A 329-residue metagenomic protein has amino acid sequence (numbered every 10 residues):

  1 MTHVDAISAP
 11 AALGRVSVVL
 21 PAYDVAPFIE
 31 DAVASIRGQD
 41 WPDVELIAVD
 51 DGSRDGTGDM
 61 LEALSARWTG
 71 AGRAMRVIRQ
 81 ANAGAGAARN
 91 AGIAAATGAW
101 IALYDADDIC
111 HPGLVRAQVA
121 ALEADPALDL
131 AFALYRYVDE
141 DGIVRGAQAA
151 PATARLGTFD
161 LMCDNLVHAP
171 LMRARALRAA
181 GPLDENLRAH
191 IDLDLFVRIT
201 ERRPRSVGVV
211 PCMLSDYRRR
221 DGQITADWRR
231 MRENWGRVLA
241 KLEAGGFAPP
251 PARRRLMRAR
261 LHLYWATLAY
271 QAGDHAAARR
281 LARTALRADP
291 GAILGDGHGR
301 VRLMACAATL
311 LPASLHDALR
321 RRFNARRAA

Functional and structural regions predicted by a protein language model:
M1-R37: N-proximal low-complexity "stem/linker" segments adjacent to membrane-targeting elements
H3-A6, E201, M213, R219-A329: C-terminal subregions of glycosyltransferases and related glycan-biosynthesis enzymes
V18, A94, A133, A147-G236: Conserved nucleotide-sugar donor-binding catalytic segment
P27-E30, D55-S65, I109, G113: Acidic helix N-cap motif at the loop->helix transition within catalytic regions of sugar-transfer enzymes
S35, P42, D50-M60, D105: A conserved acidic beta->alpha catalytic loop
Q80-A96, A117: Glycine-rich, basic loop-to-helix element that forms the pyrophosphate-binding segment of sugar-nucleotide handling
I101: Short aromatic/hydrophobic "clamp" motif used to bind/position activated sugar donors
G113-R145: Conserved donor NDP-sugar-binding/catalytic core segment of glycosyltransferases
